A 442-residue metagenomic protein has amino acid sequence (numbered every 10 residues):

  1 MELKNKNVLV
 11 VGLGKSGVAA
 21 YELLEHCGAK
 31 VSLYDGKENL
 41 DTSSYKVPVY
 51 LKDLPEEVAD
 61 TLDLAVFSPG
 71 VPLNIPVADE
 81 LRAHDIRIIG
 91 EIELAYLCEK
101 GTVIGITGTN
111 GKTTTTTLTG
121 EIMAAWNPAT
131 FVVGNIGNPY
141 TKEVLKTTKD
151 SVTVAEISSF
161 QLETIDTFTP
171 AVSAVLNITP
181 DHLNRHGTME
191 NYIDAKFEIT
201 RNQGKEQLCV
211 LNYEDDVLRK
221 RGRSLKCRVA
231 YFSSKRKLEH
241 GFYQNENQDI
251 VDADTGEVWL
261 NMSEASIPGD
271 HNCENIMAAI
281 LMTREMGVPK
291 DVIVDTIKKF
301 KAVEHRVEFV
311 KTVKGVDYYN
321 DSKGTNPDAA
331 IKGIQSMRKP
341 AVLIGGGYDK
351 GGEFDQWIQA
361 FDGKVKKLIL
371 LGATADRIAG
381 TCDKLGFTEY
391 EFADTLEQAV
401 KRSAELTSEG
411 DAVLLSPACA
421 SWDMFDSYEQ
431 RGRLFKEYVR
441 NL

Functional and structural regions predicted by a protein language model:
E2-N7, G17-C27, A129, L260-V365: Nucleotide phosphate-binding/pyrophosphate-handling subdomain across enzymes that bind or process nucleotide phosphates
K6-N7, V18, E22-H26, E56-D60 (+5 more regions): Phosphate-binding loop of NTP-binding sites
L13: Glycine-rich Rossmann-fold phosphate-binding loop(s) that bind the pyrophosphate of adenine dinucleotide cofactors
K30-S43: NAD(P)-binding Rossmann-fold cofactor-contacting core
D35, K52-D53, I89-E93, K226-N245 (+3 more regions): Beta-strand->loop->alpha-helix junctions that form or flank phosphate-binding loops in nucleotide-handling enzymes
S43, D355-D411: C-terminal helical cap/extension that packs against the catalytic core of soluble nucleotide-cofactor enzymes
K46-E57: Glycine-rich, highly charged phosphate/nucleotide-binding loops
